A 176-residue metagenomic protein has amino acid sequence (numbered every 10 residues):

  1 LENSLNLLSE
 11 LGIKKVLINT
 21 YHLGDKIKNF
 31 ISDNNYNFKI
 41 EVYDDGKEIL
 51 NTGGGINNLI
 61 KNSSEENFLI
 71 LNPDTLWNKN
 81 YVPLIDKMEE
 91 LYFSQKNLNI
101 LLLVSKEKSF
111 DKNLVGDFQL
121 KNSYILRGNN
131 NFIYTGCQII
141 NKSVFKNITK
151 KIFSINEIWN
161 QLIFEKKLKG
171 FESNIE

Functional and structural regions predicted by a protein language model:
L1-N72, L76-N78, P83, N147-K150: Conserved N-terminal catalytic core of the sugar/cofactor nucleotidyltransferase
I13, L69, L76, Y81-F93 (+3 more regions): Catalytic-core segments of class I nucleotidyltransferases/pyrophosphorylases that form NMP-activated intermediates
I18, I70, N99-L102, G170: Structural beta-sheet core signal
Y21, Y43-G46, L102, G128 (+1 more regions): Conserved beta-strand termini and adjacent loop/short-helix elements that scaffold enzyme active sites in alpha/beta
H22, N99-D117: Short beta-strand-to-loop element that shapes/binds the nucleotide-sugar donor at the catalytic cleft/hinge
